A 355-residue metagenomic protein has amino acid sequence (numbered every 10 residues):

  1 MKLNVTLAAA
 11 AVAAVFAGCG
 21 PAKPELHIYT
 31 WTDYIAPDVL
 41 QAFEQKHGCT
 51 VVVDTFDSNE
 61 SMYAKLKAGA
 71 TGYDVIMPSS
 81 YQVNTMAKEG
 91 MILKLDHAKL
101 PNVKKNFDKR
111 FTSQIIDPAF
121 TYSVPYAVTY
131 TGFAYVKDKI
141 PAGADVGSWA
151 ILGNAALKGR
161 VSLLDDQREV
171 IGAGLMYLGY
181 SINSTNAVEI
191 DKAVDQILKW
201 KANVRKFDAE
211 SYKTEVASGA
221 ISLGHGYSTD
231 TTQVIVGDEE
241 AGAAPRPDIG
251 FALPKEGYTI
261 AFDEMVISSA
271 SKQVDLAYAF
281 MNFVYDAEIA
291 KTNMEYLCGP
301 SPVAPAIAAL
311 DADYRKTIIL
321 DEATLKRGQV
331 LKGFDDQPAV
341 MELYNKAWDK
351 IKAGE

Functional and structural regions predicted by a protein language model:
M1-L26, E355: Short, low-complexity disordered leader/linker segments with a strong preference for bacterial N-terminal type II
C19-M86, T214: Early extracytoplasmic/lumenal segment of secretory-pathway proteins
K67, T71-V75, L93-H97, N102-F133 (+1 more regions): A structural signal for short loop-to-beta-strand junctions that line the ligand-binding cleft of periplasmic/secreted
L93-K104, S123, A241-T259, S268-A270: Short beta-strand->loop
G132-K139, M176-G179, A261-Q273, T292-N293: A bilobed periplasmic-binding-protein/Venus flytrap-type ligand-binding module shared by bacterial periplasmic
S162-D166, V170, G174, I182-G250: Ligand-binding pocket segment of bilobal, Venus flytrap-like solute-binding proteins
D263, S268-G328: Mature extracytoplasmic/periplasmic domains
T324-E355: Conserved C-terminal helix/tail region of periplasmic/extracytoplasmic solute-binding proteins
